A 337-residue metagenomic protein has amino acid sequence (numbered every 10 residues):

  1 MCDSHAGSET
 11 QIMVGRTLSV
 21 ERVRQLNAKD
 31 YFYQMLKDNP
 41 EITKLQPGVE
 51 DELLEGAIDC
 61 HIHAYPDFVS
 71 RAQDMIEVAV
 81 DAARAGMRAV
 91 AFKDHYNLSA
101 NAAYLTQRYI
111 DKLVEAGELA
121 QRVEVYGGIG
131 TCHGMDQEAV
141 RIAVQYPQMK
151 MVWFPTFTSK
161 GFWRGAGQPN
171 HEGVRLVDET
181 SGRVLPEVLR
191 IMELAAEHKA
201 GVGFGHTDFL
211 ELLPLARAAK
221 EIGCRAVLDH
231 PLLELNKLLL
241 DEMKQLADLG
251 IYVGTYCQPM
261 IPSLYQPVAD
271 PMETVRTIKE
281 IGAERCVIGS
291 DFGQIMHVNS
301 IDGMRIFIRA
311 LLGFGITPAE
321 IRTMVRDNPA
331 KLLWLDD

Functional and structural regions predicted by a protein language model:
C2-S70: Replace "His-x-His-based motif
H5, M13-L18, I301-D337: Mid-to-C-terminal alpha-helical segments outside catalytic/metal-binding sites
V49, M75-V80, Y104-E115, Q137-Q148 (+4 more regions): Histidine/acidic residue-rich metal-binding segments in metalloenzymes
D59, Y65, E77-A102, Q121-T131 (+4 more regions): Divalent metal-dependent hydrolysis catalytic cores, especially in the metallo-beta-lactamase
H63-Y65, H95, G128-C132, P155-S159 (+4 more regions): Active-site beta-loop-alpha junctions enriched in small/polar residues
V69-R71, D94-N101, C132-D136, L233-L238 (+1 more regions): Acidic-and-aromatic substrate-binding clefts and catalytic sites of carbohydrate-active enzymes
L113-E118, V123-W163: A generic, well-ordered mixed alpha/beta core segment in the N-terminal half of proteins
Y256, I281-S300: Short acidic/histidine-rich active-site segments
